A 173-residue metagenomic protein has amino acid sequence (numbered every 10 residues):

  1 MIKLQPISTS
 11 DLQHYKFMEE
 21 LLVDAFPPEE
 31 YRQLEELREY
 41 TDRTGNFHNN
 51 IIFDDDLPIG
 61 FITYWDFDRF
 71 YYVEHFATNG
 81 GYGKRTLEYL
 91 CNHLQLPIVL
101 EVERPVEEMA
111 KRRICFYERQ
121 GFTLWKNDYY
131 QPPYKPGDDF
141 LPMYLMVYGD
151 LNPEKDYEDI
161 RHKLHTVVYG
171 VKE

Functional and structural regions predicted by a protein language model:
M1-E35, M143, K155-E173: Short amphipathic alpha-helix that is part of the acyltransferase structural core
D24-N49, F53-D54: Active-site rim helix/loop that mediates acceptor-substrate recognition in acyltransferases
G45-N46, D138-P142: A short, glycine/Asx- and small/polar-enriched loop/turn that sits immediately N-terminal to a beta-strand
N49-I51, D56-D66, F70-A77: Conserved beta-strand in the GNAT
V73-Y82, R104: A short, internal acetyl-CoA/4′-phosphopantetheine-binding micro-motif in the GNAT/acyltransferase core
T78-H93: Conserved acetyl-CoA-binding loop-helix of GNAT-fold acetyltransferases
L94-M109: Conserved GNAT acetyl-CoA-binding A-motif
E101, I114, E118-D138: Conserved catalytic-core motifs of GNAT/GCN5-like acyltransferases
